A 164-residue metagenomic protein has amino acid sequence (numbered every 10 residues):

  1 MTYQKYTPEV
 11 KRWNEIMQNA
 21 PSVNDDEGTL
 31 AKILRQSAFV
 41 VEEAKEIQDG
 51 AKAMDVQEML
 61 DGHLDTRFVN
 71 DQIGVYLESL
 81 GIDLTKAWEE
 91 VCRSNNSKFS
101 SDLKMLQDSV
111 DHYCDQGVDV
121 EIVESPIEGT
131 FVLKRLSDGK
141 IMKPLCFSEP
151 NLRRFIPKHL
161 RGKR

Functional and structural regions predicted by a protein language model:
M1-R164: Flexible "arm" and connector segments at domain edges
